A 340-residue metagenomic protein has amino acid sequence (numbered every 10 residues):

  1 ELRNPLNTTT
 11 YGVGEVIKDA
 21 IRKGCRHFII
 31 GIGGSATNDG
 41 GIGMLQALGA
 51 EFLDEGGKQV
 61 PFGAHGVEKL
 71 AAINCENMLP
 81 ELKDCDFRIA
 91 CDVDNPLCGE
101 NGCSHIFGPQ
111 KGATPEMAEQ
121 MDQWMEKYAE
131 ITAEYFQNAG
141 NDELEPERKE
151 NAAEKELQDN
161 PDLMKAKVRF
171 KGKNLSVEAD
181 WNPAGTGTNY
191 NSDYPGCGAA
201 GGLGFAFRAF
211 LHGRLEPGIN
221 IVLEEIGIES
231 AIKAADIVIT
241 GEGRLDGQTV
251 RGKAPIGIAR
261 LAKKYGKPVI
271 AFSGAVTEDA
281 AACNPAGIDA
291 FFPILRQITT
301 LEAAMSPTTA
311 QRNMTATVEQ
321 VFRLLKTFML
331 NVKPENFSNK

Functional and structural regions predicted by a protein language model:
E1-I32, A36-K340: N-terminal loops that bind phosphate or other acidic moieties and the adjacent beta-alpha structural core
